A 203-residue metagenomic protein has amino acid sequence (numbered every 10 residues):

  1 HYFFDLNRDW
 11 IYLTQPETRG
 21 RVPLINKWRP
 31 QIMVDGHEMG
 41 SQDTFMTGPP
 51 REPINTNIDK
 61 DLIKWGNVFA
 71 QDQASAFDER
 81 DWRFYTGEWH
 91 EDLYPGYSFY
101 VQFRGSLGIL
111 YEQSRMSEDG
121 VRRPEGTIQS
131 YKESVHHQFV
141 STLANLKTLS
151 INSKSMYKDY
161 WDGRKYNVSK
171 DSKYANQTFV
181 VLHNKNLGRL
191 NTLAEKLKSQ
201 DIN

Functional and structural regions predicted by a protein language model:
H1-G66: Active-site/substrate-binding loop(s) of hydrolase catalytic cores
Y2, E17, R21, W65 (+4 more regions): Stable alpha-helical elements in mature extracytoplasmic
N7, V22, D35-H37, A74 (+4 more regions): Residue-level recognition of well-ordered secondary-structure positions
R8, K64, Q71, E79-W82: Conserved, carboxylate-rich catalytic/transport cores that coordinate ions
I11-P16, K60, K64-V68, Q129-H136 (+1 more regions): Soluble non-cytosolic domains of exported or imported proteins
T14-E17, F77-D78, N145: Long, well-ordered core segments of solenoidal/helical folds
V22-R29, N67, A74-A76, S98-F103 (+1 more regions): A general structural signal for short secondary-structure junctions and capping/turn motifs
E79-N203: Hard-cation-handling environments
